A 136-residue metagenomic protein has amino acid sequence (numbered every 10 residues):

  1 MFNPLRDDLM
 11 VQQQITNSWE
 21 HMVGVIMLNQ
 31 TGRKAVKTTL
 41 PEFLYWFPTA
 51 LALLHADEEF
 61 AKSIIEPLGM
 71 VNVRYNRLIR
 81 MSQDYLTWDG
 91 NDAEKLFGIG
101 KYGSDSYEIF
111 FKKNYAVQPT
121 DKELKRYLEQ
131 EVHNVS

Functional and structural regions predicted by a protein language model:
M1-G90: N-terminal polyanion-binding entry modules of DNA glycosylases/AP lyases and select other DNA-binding proteins
E20-M27, L78-V132: Catalytic DNA-binding helix-loop module of base-excision-repair DNA glycosylases/AP lyases
Y45-H55, K101-G103, Q130-E131, V135: Short, mixed-charge aromatic SLiMs
